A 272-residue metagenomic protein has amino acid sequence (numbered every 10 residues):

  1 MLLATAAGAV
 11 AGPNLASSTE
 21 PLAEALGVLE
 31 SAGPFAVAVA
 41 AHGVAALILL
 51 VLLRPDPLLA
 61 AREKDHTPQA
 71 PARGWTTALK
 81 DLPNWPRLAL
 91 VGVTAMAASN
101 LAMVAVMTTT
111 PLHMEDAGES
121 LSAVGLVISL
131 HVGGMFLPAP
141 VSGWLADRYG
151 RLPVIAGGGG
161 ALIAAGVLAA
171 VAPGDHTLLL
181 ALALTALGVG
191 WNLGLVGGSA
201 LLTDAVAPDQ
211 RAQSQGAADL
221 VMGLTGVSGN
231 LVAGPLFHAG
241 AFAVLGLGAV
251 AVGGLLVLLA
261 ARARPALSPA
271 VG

Functional and structural regions predicted by a protein language model:
A16-S17, V39-D65, L258-A263: C-terminal membrane-cytosol helix-exit motif in multi-pass small-molecule transporters
S18-A40, P235-G253: A membrane-interface helix-boundary motif in multi-pass transporters
E20, L137-R151, F237: Helix-to-loop junctions at the C-terminal end of transmembrane segments in multipass secondary transporters
P55-G92: Juxtamembrane intracellular "pre-TM" segments in multi-pass secondary transporters
T108-V127: Short amphipathic helix-loop junctions that connect adjacent transmembrane helices in Major Facilitator Superfamily/SLC
A161-G174: C-terminal ends and interior cores of transmembrane alpha-helices in multi-pass membrane transporters/permeases
L193-V206: Intracellular juxtamembrane helix-capping segments at the cytosolic ends of symmetry-related transmembrane helices
P208-G240: A late C-terminal transmembrane helix in Major Facilitator Superfamily
